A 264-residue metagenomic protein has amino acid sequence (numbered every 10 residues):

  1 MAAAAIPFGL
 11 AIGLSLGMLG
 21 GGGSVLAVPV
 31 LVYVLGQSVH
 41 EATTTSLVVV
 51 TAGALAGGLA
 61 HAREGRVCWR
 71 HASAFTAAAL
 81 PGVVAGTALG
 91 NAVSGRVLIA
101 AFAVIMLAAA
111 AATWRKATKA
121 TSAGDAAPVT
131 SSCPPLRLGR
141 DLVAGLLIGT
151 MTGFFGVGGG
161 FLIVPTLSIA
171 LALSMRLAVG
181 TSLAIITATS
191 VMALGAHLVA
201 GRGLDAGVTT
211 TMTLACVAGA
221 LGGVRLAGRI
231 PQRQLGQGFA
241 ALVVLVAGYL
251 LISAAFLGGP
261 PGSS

Functional and structural regions predicted by a protein language model:
M1-L14, V28, V32-V34, V39 (+4 more regions): Juxtamembrane transmembrane-helix boundary motif
G9-G21, L47-V50, A54, T76-A79: N-terminal transmembrane alpha-helices
L19-A27, G156-T166: Transmembrane helix boundary and interhelical junction motifs in multipass membrane proteins
V39-T43, V179-L183: Small-residue hotspots at the loop-to-helix junctions and early N-terminal turns of transmembrane alpha-helices
T45-A60, A109: Transmembrane alpha-helices of multi-pass small-molecule transport proteins
S46-V50, S182-I186, V208-T209, T213: Short hydrophobic/aromatic, small-residue-rich stretches within specific transmembrane helices of secondary active
A56-L59, F154, G158-F161, G195: Membrane-embedded alpha-helices of multi-pass transport/permease systems
G180-L194: Hydrophobic alpha-helical transmembrane segments of multi-pass integral membrane proteins, especially transporters
